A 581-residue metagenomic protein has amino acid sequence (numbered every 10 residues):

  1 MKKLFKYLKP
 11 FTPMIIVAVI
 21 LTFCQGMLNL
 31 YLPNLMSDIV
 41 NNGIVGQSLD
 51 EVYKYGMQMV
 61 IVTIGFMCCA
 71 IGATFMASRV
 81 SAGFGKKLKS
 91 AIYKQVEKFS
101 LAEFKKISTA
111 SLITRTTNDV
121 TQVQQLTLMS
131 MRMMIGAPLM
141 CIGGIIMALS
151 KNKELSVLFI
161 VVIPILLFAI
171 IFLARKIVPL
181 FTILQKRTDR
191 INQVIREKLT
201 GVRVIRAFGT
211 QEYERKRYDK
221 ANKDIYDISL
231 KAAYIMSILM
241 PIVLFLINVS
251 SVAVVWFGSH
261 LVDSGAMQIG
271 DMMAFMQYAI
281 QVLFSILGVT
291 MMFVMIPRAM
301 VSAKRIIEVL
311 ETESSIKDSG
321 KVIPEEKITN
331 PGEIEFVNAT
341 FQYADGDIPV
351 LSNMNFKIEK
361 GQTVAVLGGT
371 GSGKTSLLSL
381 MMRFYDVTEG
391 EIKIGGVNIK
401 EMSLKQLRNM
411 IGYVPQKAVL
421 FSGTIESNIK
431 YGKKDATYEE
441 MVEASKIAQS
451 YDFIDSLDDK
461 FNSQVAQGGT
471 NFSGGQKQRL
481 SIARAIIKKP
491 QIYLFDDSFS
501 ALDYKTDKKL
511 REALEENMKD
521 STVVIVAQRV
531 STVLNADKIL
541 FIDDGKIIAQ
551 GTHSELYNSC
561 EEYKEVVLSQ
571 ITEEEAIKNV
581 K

Functional and structural regions predicted by a protein language model:
M1-P10, L112: A short amphipathic helical element positioned immediately N-terminal to and/or at the very start of a transmembrane
K9-G72, M76, L149-E154, D263-I269: Transmembrane helix-loop-helix hairpins at lipid-water interfaces of multipass membrane proteins, especially the type-1
P10, L101-A102, N118-T127, M131 (+8 more regions): An intracellular "coupling" helix at the cytosolic face of ABC transporter transmembrane type-1 domains
F23-Y31, I64-I71, V123-L126, S130-I142 (+6 more regions): Hydrophobic alpha-helical transmembrane bundles that constitute the permease/transmembrane domains of multi-pass
V45-Q47, A82, S90-T114, N118-V120 (+6 more regions): Short intracellular "coupling" helices and adjacent cytoplasmic loop segments at the cytosolic face of multi-pass
S48, V52, M147-V162, I170 (+2 more regions): Helix-loop-helix
K327-K581: ABC-type nucleotide-binding domain
